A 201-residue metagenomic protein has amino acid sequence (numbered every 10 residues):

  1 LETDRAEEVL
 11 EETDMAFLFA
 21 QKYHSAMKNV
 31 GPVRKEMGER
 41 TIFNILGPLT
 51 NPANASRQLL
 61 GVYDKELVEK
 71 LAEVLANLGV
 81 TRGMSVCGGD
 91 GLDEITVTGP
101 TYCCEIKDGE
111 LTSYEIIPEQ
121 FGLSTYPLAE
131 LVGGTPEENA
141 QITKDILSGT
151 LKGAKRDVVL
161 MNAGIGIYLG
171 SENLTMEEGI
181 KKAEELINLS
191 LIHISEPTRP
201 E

Functional and structural regions predicted by a protein language model:
L1-T3, S25-A26, N44, K65-E69: Active-site glycine-rich loop that binds ribose-phosphate moieties when present
D4-E12, V86, K181-K182: Beta-strand segments within the central parallel beta-sheet cores of soluble alpha/beta enzyme folds
E7-G61: Phosphate/diphosphate-binding glycine-rich loops and adjacent basic-rich segments that engage nucleotide
N51-L59, G88-G91, F121-L189: Glycine-rich phosphate/diphosphate-binding loops and the adjacent beta-loop-alpha structural elements that coordinate
A55-Y102: Glycine-rich ThDP/TPP pyrophosphate-binding loop and its adjacent helix/strand module within ThDP-dependent enzymes
I95-P100, N173-L174, L191: Short glycine/threonine-rich loop-to-helix capping motif typified by GTGT followed within a few residues by an Asp-Pro
I106-E110: Short acidic-glycine loop/turn motifs at beta-strand connectors
I192-E201: Single conserved hydrophobic/aromatic residue that forms the stacking wall/gate of nucleotide- or nucleobase-binding
